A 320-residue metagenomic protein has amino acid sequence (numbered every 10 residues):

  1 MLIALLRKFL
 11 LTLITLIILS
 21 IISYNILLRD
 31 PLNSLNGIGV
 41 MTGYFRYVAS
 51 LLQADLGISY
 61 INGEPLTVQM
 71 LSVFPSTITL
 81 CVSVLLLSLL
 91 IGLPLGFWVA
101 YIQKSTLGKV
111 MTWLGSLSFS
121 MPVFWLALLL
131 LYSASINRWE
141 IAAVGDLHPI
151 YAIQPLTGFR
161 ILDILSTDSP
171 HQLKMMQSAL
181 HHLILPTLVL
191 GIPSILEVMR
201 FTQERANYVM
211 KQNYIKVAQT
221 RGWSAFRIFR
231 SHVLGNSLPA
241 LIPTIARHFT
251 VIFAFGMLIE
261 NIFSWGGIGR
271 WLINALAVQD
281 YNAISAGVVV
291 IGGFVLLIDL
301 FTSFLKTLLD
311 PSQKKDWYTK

Functional and structural regions predicted by a protein language model:
M1-L10, T220: N-terminal Sec/SRP start-transfer signal
A4-L5, L95-A134: Cytoplasmic-entry segments and transmembrane alpha-helices of multi-pass inner-membrane transporters
L6, M41-L56, L71, P75 (+5 more regions): Membrane-interacting alpha-helical segments
L6-D30: Short, strongly hydrophobic transmembrane alpha-helices
L19, F74, L80-T106, T167-K320: Alpha-helical transmembrane segments of integral membrane proteins, especially multi-pass inner/plasma-membrane
D30-I61, L147, Y151-D168, A283: Membrane-interface interhelical loops and short interface/amphipathic helices in multi-pass inner-membrane
G37-L93: An internal, D/E-rich "acidic patch" concept
A127-P193: Membrane-water interface segments at transmembrane-helix boundaries in multipass membrane proteins
